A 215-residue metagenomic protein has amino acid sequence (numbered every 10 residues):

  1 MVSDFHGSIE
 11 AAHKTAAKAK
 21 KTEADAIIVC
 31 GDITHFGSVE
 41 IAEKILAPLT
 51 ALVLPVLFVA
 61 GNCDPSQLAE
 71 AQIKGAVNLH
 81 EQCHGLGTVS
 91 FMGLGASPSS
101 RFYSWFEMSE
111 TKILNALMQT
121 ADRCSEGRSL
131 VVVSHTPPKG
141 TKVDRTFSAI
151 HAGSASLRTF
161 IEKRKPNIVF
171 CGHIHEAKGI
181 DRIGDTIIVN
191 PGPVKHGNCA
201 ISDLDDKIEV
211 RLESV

Functional and structural regions predicted by a protein language model:
M1-S3, I27-D32, V56-N62, N78-H80 (+4 more regions): Active-site neighborhood of phospho(di)ester-bond hydrolases with catalytic His/Asp-centered motifs
H6-E10, T34-V39, N62-A69, S99-Y103 (+3 more regions): Active-site environment of divalent metal-dependent phosphoester hydrolases
G7-L86: Core catalytic region of metal-dependent phosphoesterases/phosphodiesterases, especially metallo-beta-lactamase-like
T15, K44-P48, A116, G153-F160 (+1 more regions): A general structural detector for well-ordered alpha-helical segments in enzyme core domains, enriched
K20, D64-S156, S214: Conserved catalytic scaffold of divalent metal-dependent phosphoesterases
A71, H84-G87, M108, A155-R164 (+1 more regions): Binuclear metal-dependent phosphoesterase catalytic core
